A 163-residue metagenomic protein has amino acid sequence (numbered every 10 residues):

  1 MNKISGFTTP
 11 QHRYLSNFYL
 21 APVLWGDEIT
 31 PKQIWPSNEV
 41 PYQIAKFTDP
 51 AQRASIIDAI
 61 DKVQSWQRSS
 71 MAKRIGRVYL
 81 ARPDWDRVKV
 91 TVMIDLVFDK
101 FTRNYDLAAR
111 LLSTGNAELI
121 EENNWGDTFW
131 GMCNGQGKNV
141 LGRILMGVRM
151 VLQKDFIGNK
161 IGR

Functional and structural regions predicted by a protein language model:
M1-R163: Charged, low-complexity intrinsically disordered segments
